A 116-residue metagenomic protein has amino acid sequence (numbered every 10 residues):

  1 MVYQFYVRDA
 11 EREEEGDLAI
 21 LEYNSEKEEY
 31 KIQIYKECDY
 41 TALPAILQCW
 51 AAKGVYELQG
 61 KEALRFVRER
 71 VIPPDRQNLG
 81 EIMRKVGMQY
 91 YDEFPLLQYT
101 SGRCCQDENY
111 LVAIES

Functional and structural regions predicted by a protein language model:
M1-S116: Phosphate/dinucleotide-binding and metal-coordinating scaffold of catalytic cores in nucleotide-dependent enzymes
